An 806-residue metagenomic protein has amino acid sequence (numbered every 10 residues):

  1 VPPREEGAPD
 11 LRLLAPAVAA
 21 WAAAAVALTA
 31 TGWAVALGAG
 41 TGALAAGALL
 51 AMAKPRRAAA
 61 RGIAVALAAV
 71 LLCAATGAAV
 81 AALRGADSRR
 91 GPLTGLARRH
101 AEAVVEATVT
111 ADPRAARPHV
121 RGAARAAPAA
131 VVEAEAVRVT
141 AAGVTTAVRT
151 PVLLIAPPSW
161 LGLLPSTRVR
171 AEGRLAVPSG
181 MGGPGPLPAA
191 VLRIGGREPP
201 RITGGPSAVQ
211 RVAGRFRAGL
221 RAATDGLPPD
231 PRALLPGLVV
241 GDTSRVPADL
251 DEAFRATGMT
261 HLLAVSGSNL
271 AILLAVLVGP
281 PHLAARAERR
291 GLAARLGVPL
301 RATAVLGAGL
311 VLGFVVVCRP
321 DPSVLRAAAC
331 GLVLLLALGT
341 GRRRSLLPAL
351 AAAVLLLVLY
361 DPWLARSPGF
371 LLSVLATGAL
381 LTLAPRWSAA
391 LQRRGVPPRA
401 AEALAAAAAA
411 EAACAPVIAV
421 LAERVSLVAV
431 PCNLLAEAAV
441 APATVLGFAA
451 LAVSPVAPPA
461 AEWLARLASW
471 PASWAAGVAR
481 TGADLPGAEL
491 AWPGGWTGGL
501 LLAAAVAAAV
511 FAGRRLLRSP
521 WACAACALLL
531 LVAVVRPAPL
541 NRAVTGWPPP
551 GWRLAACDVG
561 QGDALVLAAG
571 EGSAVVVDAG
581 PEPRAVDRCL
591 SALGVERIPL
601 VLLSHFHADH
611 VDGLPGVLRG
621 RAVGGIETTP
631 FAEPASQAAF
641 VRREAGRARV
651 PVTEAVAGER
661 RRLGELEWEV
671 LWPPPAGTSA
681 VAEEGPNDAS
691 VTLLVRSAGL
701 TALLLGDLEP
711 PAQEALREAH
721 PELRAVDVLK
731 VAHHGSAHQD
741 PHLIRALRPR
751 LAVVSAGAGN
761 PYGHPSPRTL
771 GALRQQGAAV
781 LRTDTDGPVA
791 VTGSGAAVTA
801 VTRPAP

Functional and structural regions predicted by a protein language model:
V1-L14, I63-H261, R588, R597-P599 (+6 more regions): Membrane-interface helix/helix-cap signal primarily in integral membrane proteins
P2-A25, P186-A327, A555, V577 (+6 more regions): Aromatic-rich juxtamembrane segments at the membrane interface
L11-M52, S367-F370, V374, E462-G513: Membrane-embedded alpha-helical segments of integral membrane proteins
A23, A107, G369, C414 (+3 more regions): Residue-level signal for inorganic ion chemistry
T29-W33, A74-R99, P322-S323, A527 (+1 more regions): C-terminal region of N-terminal signal peptides and the immediate post-cleavage residues of exported proteins
P158-V169, P247, R255, L263 (+5 more regions): Non-globular, low-confidence helical/coil segments that flank catalytic cores
V209-L227, P231-L235, D242, L250 (+12 more regions): Hydrophobic alpha-helical segments of integral membrane proteins, encompassing both true transmembrane helices
P247-A429, G494-R542, G546, P630 (+4 more regions): Hydrophobic alpha-helical transmembrane segments in multi-pass membrane proteins
